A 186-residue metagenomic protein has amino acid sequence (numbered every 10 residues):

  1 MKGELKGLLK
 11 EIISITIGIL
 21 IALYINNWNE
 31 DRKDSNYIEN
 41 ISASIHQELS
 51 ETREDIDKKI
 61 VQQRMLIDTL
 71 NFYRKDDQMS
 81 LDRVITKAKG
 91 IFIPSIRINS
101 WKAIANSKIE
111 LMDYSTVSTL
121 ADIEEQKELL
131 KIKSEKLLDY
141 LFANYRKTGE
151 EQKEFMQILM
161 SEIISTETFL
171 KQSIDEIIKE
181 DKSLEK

Functional and structural regions predicted by a protein language model:
M1-K6, N27-K186: Long, hydrophobic alpha-helical segments that serve as membrane-spanning/inserting helices
E11-I25: Hydrophobic membrane-insertion alpha-helices, especially the h-region of bacterial N-terminal signal peptides
